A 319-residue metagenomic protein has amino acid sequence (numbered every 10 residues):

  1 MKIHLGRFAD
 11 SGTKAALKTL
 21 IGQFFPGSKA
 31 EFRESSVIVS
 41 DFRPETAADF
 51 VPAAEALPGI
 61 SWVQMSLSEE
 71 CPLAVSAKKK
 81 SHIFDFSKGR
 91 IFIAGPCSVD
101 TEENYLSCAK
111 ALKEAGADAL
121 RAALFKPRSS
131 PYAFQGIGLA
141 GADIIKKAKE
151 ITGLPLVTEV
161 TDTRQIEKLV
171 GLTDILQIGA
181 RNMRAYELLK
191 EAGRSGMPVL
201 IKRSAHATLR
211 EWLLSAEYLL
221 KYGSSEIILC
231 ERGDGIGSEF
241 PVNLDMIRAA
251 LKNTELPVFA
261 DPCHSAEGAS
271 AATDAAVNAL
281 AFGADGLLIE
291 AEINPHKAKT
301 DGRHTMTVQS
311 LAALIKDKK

Functional and structural regions predicted by a protein language model:
S36-L73: Autoinhibitory propeptides
M65-I93: N-terminal amphipathic alpha-helix/helix-capping segment at the start of soluble metabolic enzymes
R90-P96, D118-A122, L156-T158, L176-I178 (+4 more regions): Hydrophobic faces of well-ordered beta-strands that scaffold small-molecule active sites in alpha/beta enzyme cores
R90-S107, P131-Q135, V157-E159, G179-A180 (+2 more regions): Active-site mouth loops of central-metabolism enzymes
R121-L139, E292-G302: Glycine-rich, proline-tolerant flexible connector loops at the mouths of alpha/beta enzymes
F134-T158, A192-P198, M246-V258, H304-K319: Alpha-helix-loop-beta-strand connector modules within alpha/beta enzyme cores
I137, L154-D162, D174-L189, M197-L209 (+2 more regions): Catalytic beta/alpha-barrel core
S195-N294: Catalytic alpha/beta core domains of metabolic enzymes, predominantly
